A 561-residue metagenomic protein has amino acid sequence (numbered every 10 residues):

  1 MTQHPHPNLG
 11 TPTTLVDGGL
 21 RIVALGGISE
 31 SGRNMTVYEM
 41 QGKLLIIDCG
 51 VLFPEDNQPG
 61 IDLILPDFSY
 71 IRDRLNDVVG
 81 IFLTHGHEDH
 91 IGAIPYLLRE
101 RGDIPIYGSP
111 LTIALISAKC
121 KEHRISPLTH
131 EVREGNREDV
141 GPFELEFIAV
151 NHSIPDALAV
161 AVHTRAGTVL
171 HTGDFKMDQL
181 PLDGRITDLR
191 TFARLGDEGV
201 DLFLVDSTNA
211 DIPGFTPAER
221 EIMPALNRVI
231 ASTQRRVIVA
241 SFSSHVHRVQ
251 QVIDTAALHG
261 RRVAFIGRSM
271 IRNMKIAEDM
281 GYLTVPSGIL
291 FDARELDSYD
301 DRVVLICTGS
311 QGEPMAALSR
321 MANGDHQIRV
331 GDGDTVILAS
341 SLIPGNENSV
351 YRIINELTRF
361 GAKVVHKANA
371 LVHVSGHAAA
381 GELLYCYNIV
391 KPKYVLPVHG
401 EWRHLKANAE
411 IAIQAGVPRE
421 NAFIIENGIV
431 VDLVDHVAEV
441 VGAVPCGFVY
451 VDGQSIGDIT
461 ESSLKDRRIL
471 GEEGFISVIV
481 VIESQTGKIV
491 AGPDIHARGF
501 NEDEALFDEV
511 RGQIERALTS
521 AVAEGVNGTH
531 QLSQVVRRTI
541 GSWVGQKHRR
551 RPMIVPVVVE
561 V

Functional and structural regions predicted by a protein language model:
T2-F82, H87-D297, A316-R329, N348-R352: His/Asp/Glu-rich metal-coordinating catalytic cores of metallo-dependent phosphodiesterases/hydrolases acting on
V23, E39, E146, I306-C307 (+2 more regions): Residues in well-ordered beta-strands of folded domains
C120, A412, V544: Conserved hydrophobic residues forming the short capping helix/wall of the S-adenosyl-L-methionine
R133, E426, R550-I554: Short Gly/Ser/Thr- and Asp/Glu-enriched loop/turn motifs at secondary-structure junctions
P142, A157-A159, R302, E473-S477 (+1 more regions): Broad gene-expression machinery/nucleic-acid interaction feature
D211-A339, I343-G345, S349-A368, V372-E509 (+3 more regions): Hard-cation-handling environments
G525-V561: C-terminal tails and terminal domains of large nucleic-acid-associated and other macromolecular-machine proteins
